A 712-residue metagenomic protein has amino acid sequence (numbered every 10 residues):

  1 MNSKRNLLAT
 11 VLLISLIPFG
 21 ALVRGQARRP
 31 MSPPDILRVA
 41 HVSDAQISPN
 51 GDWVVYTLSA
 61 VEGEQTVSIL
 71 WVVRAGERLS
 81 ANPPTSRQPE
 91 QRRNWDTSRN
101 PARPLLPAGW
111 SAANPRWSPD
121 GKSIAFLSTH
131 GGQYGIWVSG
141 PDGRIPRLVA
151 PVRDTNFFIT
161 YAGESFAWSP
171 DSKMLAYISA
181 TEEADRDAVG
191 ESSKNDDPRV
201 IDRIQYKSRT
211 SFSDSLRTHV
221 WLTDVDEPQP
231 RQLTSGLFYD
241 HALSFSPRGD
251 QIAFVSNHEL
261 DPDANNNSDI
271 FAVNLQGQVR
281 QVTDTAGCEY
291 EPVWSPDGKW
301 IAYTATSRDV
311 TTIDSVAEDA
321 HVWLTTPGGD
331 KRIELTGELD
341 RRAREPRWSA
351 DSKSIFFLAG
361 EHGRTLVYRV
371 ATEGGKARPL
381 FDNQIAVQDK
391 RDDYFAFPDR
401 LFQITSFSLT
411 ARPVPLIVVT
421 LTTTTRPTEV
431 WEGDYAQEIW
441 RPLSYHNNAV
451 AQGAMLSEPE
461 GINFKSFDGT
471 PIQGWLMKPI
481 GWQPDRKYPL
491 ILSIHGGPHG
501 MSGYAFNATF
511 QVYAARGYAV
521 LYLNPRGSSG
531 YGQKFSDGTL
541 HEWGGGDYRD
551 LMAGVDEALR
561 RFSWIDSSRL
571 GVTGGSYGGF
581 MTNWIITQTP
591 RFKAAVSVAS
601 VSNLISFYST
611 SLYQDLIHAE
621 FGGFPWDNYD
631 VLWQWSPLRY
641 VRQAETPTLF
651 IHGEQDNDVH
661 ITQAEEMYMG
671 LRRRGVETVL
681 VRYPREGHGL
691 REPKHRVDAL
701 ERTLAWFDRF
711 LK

Functional and structural regions predicted by a protein language model:
Q46, R116, A167, S244 (+3 more regions): Conserved beta-strand position repeated across blades of beta-propeller domains
P49-N50, P119-D120, P170-D171, P247-R248 (+3 more regions): Residue-level detector of Asp-centered blade-edge/turn motifs that repeat once per structural unit in beta-propeller
G51-V54, I124, L175, I252-A253 (+3 more regions): Hydrophobic beta-strand positions that form the internal "hydrophobic ladder" of WD40/Gbeta-like beta-propeller blades
L58-I69, L79, L106-A112, A125-W137 (+12 more regions): A flexible loop/linker signature enriched in serine peptidases of the S9 family
V61, T509, A515-R516, Y522-K712: Active-site-proximal cap/loop segments of hydrolase catalytic domains
A75-E77, G140-R144, D224-P228, N274-Q278 (+3 more regions): Short loop/turn segments that connect beta-strands within beta-propeller blades
A176-S179, D185, R199-V200, Y206-K207 (+9 more regions): Non-catalytic accessory segments flanking enzyme active sites
P262, Q483-Y488, S493-G532: Short substrate-entry loop that stabilizes the transition state in hydrolases
